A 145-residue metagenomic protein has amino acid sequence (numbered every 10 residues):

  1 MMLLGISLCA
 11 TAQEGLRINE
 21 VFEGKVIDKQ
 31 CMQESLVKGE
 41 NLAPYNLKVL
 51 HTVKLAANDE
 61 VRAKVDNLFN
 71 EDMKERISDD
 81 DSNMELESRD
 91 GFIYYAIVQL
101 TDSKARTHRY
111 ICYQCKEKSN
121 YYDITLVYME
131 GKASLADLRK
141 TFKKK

Functional and structural regions predicted by a protein language model:
M1-E20: Bacterial Sec-dependent N-terminal signal peptides
C9, C31, C112-C115: Generic recognition of cysteine residues
G15-D66: Early exported N-terminus immediately downstream of N-terminal targeting peptides
I18-F22, I77, K143: Terminal interaction module
K54-R89: Long, charged/polar, surface-exposed segments that mediate recognition or autoinhibition
V65, F142-K145: Generic alpha-helical propensity signal that fires on short helical segments and nearby coil/disordered stretches
E75-F142: Surface-exposed, polar helix/loop patches in the mature regions of secreted/periplasmic/lumenal proteins that form
